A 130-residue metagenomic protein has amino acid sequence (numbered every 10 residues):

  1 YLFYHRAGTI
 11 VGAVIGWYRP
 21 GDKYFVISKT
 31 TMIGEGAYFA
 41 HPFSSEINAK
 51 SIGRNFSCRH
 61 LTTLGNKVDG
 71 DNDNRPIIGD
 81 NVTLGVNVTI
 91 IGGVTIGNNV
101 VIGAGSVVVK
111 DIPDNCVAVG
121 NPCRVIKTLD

Functional and structural regions predicted by a protein language model:
Y1-K23: Terminal amphipathic alpha-helical/low-complexity segments used for targeting or macromolecular assembly
D22-K23, S28-K29, G34-G36, A40-F43 (+11 more regions): Left-handed beta-helix
I112, T128-L129: Short beta-strand->loop
R124-I126: Acidic, carboxylate-rich catalytic segments that either coordinate divalent cations
